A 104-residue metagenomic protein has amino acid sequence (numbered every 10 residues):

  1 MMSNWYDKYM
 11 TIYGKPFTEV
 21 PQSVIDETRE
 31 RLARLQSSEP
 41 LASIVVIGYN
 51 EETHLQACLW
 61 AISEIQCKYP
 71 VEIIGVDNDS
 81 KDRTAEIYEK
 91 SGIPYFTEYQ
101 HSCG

Functional and structural regions predicted by a protein language model:
M1-E64: N-proximal low-complexity "stem/linker" segments adjacent to membrane-targeting elements
I25-D26, S80, G104: Disordered, low-complexity tails and leader-like regions
V46-I47, P70-D79: Short beta-strand/loop segment that forms part of the nucleotide-sugar
T53-Q56, D82, E86: Residue-level preference for short helical/loop micro-motifs built around acidic side chains
A61, D77-A85: A conserved acidic beta->alpha catalytic loop
Q66-K68: Short helix-capping segments at alpha-helix termini
V71, A85-G104: Conserved donor nucleotide-binding strand/loop of the catalytic core
